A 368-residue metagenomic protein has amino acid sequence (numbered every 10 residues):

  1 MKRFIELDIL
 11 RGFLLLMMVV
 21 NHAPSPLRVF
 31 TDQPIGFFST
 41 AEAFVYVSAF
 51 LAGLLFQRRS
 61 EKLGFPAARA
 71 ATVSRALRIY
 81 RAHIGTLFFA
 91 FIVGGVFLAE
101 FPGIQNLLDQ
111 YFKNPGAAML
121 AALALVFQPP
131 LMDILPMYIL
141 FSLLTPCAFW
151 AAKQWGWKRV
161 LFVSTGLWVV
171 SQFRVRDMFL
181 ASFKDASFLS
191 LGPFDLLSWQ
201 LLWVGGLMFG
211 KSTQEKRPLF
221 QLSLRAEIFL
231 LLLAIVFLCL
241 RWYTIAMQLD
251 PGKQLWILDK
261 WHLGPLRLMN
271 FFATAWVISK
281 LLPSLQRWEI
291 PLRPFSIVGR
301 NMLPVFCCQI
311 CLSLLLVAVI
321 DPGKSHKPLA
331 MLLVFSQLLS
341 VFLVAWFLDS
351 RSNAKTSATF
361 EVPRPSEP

Functional and structural regions predicted by a protein language model:
M1-P368: Alpha-helical transmembrane segments and their immediate juxtamembrane cytosolic regions
